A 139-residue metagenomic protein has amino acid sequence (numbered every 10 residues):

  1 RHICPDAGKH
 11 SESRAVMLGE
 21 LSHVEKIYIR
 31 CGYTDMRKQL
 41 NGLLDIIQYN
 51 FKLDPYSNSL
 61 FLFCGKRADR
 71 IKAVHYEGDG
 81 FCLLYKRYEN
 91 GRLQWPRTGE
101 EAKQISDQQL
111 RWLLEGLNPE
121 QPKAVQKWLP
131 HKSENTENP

Functional and structural regions predicted by a protein language model:
R1-P139: Polybasic/polar functional segments that serve as interface/processing modules
